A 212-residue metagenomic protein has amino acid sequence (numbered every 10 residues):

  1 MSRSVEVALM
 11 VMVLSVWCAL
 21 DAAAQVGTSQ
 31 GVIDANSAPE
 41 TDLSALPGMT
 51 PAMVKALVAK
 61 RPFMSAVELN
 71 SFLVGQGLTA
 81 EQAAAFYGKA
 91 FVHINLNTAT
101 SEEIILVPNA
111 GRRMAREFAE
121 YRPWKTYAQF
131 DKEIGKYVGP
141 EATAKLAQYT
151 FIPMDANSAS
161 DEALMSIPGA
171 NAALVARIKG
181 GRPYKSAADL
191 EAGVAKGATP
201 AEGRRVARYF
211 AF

Functional and structural regions predicted by a protein language model:
M1-L9: Bacterial N-terminal signal peptides that target proteins for export
A8-W17, D21: Bacterial N-terminal signal peptides
A23-V32, P108, F212: Cleaved targeting-peptide boundary
V26, K60, V67, S71-N95 (+2 more regions): Alpha-helical interaction/regulatory segments in DNA maintenance proteins
V32-M64: N-terminal targeting signals for Sec/Tat export/insertion, comprising classic cleavable signal peptides
T50-P51, G111, N171, T199: Small-residue hinge/turn detector
K60-P62, Y121-P123, G181-P183: Residue-level signature of tetratricopeptide-repeat
H93-R113, P153-L174, I178: Short, solvent-exposed interaction modules
